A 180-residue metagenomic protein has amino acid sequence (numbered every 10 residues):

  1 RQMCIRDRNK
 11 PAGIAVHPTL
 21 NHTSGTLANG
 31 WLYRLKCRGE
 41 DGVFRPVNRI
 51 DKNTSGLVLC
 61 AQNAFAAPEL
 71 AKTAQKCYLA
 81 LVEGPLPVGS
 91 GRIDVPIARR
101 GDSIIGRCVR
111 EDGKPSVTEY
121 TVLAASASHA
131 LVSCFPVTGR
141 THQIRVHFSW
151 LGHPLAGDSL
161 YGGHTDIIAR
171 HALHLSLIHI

Functional and structural regions predicted by a protein language model:
Q2, R6-I178: RNA pseudouridine synthases
